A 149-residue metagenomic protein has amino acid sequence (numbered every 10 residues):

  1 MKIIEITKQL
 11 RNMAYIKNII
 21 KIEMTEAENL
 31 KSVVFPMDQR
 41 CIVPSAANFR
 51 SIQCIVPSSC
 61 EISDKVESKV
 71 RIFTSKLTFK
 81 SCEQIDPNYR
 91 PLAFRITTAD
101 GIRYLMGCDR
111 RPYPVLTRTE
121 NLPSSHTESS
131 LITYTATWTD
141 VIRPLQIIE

Functional and structural regions predicted by a protein language model:
I4-K76, P112-T127: Solvent-exposed edge beta-strands and adjacent loop segments that serve as assembly or binding interfaces
Q9, T25-A27, S59, C82-Q84 (+3 more regions): Generic structural motif
S63-P114: Structured, beta-strand-rich domain cores that present glycine/charged loop surfaces used to bind extended ligands
R111-E149: Mixed-charge, glycine-accented linear interaction segment located at domain edges/termini
